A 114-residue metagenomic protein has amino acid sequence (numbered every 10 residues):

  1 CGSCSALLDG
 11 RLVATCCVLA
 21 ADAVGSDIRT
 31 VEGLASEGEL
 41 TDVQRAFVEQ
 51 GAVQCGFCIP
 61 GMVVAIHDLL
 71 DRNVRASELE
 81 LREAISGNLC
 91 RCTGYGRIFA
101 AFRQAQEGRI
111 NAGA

Functional and structural regions predicted by a protein language model:
C1-A114: Signature of N-terminal electron-transfer/Fe-S-associated modules in redox systems
